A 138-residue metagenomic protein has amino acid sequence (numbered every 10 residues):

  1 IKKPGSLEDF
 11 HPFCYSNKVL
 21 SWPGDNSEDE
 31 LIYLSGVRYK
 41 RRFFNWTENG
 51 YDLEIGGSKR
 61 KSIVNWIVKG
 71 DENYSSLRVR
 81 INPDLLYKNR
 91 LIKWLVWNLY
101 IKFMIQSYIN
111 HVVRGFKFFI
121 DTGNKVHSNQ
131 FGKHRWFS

Functional and structural regions predicted by a protein language model:
I1-G24, F137-S138: Hydrophobic ligand-binding cavity/cleft-lining segments
W22-E30, N45-E54: Short, hydrophobic/aromatic-rich segments at coil-to-beta transitions
E28-E30, K40, D52, N65-I67 (+1 more regions): Beta-strand secondary-structure signal
S35-V37: Short, structured active-site "lid" loops
Y39-W46, D52-G57, S62: Helix-adjacent hinge/juxtasegments
G57-H111, F116-F118, H127-N129: Beta-strand/loop substructures that line and gate deep hydrophobic ligand-binding cavities in soluble
S128-S138: Charge-rich (especially acidic), low-complexity segments
